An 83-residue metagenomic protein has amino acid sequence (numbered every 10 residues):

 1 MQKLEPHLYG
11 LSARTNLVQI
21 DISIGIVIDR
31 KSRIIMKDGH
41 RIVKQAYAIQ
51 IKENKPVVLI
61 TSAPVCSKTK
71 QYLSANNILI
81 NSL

Functional and structural regions predicted by a protein language model:
M1, Y9-G10, I24-G25, N54-P56 (+1 more regions): Short secondary-structure boundary micro-motifs
M1-I20, K37-R41: Active-site metal-binding core of divalent-cation-utilizing nuclease and nuclease-like domains
I22-H40: Glycine-rich phosphate-binding "P-loop"
R41-Y47: A short, acidic, amphipathic alpha-helical segment used as a generic capping/interface helix at domain edges
Y47-N54: Arginine/glycine-rich "motif VI" loop of SF2 helicases in the C-terminal RecA-like domain
P56-L83: Short, compact, well-ordered microdomains
